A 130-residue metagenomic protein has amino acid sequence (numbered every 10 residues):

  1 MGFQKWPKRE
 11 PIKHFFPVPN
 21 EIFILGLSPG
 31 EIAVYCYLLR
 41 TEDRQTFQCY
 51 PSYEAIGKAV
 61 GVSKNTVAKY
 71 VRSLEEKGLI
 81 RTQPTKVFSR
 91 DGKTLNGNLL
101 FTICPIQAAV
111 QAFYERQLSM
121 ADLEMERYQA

Functional and structural regions predicted by a protein language model:
M1-A130: Electropositive, intrinsically flexible nucleic-acid-contacting patches
